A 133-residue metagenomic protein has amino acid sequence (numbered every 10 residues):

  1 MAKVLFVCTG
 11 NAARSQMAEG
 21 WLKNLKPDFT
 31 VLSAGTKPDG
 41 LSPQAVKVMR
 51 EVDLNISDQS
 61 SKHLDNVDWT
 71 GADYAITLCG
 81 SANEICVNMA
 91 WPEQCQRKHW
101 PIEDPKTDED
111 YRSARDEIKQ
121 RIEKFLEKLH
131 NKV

Functional and structural regions predicted by a protein language model:
M1-N66: Conserved active-site segments centered on acidic
A12, D39, N83-E84, P105: Surface-exposed, flexible loop/turn segments at secondary-structure boundaries
K26-D28, G71, E93-Q96: Short glycine/proline-enriched coil/turn segments at helix->beta-strand junctions
G35, C79, W100-E103: Residues at the C-termini of beta-strands that transition into short coil/loop
V67-W91: Mid-chain, well-packed structural core segment of small domains
E84-V133: Phosphate-binding/catalytic loops
